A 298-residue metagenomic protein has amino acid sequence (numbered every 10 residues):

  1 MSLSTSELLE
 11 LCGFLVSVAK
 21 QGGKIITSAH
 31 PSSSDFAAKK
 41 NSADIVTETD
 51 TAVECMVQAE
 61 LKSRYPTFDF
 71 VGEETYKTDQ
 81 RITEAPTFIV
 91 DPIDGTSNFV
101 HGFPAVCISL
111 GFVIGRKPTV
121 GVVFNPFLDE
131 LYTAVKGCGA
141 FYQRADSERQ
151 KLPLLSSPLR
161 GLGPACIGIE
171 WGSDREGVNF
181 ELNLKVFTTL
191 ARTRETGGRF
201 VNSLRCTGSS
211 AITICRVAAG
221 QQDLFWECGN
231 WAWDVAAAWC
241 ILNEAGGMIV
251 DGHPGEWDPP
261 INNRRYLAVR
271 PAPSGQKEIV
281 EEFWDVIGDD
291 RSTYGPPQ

Functional and structural regions predicted by a protein language model:
M1-I93, T293-Q298: N-terminal subdomain of lithium-sensitive/metallo-dependent phosphomonoesterases centered on the IMPase/IPPase/PAP
S2-C12, V16-S17, G23, K185 (+2 more regions): Oxyanion/phosphate-interacting regions
I26, D50, L61, T96 (+6 more regions): Residue-level signal for inorganic ion chemistry
I82-A145, R149-K151: DPxDG-like acidic metal-binding loop motif
V120, C166, D223-L224: Short, Asp-centered acidic motifs that coordinate Mg2+ and/or phosphate in catalytic or ligand-binding sites
A140-Y142, D146-R149, D174-E176, P273-E278: Short helix-loop capping/hinge motifs at secondary-structure junctions, enriched in acidic/polar residues
S147-G161: Conserved beta-loop-beta connector loops within the AMP-binding
S157-N183, F187-T207: Short loop->beta-strand "edge-of-pocket" segments that line small-molecule binding or catalytic clefts across diverse
